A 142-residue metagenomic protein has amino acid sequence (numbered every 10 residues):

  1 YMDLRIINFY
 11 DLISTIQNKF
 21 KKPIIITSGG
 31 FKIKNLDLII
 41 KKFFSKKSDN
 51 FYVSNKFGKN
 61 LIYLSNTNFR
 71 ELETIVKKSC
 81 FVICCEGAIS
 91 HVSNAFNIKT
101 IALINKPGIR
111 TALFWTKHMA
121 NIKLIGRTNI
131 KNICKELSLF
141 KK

Functional and structural regions predicted by a protein language model:
Y1-M2: Conserved donor-binding/catalytic core segment of Leloir-type glycosyltransferases
R5-R110: Donor-binding and catalytic core of enzymes assembling or modifying cell-surface/extracellular glycoconjugates
H91-K142: Nucleotide-sugar donor-binding patch of glycosyltransferase catalytic domains
